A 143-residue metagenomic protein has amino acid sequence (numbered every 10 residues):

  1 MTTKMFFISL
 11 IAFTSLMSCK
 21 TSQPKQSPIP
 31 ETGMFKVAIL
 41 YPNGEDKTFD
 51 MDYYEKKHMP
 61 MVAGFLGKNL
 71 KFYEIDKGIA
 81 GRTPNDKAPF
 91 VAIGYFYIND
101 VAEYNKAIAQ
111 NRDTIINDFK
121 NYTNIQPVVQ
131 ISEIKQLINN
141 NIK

Functional and structural regions predicted by a protein language model:
M1-S27: Bacterial Sec-dependent N-terminal signal peptides
C19-K143: Macromolecular interaction modules
